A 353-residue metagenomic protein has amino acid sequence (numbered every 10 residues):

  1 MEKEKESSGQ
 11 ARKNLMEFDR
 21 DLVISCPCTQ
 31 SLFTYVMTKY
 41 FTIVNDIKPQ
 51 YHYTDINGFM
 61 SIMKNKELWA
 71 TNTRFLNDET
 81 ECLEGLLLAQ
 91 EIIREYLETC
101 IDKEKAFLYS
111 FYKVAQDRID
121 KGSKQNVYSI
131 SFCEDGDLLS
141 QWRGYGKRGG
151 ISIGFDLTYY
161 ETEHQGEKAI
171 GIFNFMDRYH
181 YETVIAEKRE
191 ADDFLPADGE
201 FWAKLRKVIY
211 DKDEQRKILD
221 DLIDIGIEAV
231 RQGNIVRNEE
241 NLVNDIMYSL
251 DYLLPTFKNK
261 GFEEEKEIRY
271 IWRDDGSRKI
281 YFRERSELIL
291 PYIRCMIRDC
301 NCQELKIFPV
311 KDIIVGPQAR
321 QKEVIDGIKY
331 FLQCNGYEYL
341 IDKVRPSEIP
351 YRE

Functional and structural regions predicted by a protein language model:
E2-E353: Partner-binding and oligomerization surfaces adjacent to conserved cores of proteins that assemble macromolecular
